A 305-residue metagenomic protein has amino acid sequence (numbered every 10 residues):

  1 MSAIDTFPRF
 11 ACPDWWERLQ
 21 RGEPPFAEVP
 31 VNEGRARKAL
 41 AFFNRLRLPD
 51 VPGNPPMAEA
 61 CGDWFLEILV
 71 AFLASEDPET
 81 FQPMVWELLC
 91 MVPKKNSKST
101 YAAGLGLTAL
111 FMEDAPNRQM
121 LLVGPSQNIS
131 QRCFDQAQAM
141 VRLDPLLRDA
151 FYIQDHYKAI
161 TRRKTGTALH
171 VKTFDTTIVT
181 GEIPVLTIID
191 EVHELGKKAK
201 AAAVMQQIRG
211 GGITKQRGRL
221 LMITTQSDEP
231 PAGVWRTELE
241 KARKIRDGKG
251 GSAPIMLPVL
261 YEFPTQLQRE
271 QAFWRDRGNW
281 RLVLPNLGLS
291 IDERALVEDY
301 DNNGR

Functional and structural regions predicted by a protein language model:
M1-R305: Phosphate/NTP-binding elements of NTP-utilizing enzymes
